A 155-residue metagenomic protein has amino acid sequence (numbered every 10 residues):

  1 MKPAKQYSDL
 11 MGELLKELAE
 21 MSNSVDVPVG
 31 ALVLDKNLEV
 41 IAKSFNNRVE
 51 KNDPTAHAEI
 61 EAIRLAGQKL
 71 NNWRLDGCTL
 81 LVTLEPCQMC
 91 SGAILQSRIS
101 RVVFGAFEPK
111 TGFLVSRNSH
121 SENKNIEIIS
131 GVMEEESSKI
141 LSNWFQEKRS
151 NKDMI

Functional and structural regions predicted by a protein language model:
M1-S24, V40, P86, G92-I155: Zinc-dependent deaminase
L14, L18-M21, A31, A42 (+2 more regions): Small-residue (primarily alanine) positions within well-ordered alpha-helices, especially packing/interaction faces
V25-V29, D76: Short, basic and Ser/Thr-rich N-terminal targeting/leader segments
V29-L38: Short beta-strand scaffold segments in enzyme catalytic cores
K36, A58-E59, D76: Signature of N-terminal electron-transfer/Fe-S-associated modules in redox systems
I41-R48: Short beta->alpha transition motifs characteristic of CBS
E50-I60: A short, polar/charged loop-to-alpha-helix boundary motif
N72-L84: Immediate flanking context of iron-sulfur cluster ligation sites
